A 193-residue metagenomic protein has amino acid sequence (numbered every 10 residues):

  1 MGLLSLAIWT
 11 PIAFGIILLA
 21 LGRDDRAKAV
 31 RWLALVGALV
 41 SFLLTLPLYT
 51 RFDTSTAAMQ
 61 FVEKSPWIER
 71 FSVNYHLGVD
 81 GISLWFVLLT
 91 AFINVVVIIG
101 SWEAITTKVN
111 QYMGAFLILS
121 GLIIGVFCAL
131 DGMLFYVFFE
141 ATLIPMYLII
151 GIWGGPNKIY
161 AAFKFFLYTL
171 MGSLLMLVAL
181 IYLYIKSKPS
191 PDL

Functional and structural regions predicted by a protein language model:
M1-G2, A13, E69-S72, S120-L122 (+1 more regions): Short hydrophobic "helix-edge" motifs at membrane interfaces and signal-peptide entry regions
M1-T10, V79-T90, G132-P145: Structural signature of hydrophobic alpha-helical transmembrane segments
G2-L3, I17-I99, E103-G114, P189: Transmembrane helix-loop-helix hairpins at membrane boundaries of multipass inner-membrane proteins
P11-I12, A38-S41, A91-N94, L119-I123 (+2 more regions): Residue-level recognition of pore/gate-forming positions within transmembrane alpha-helices of multi-pass
A13, W32, V79-G81, L89 (+3 more regions): Short glycine/serine/threonine-biased micro-segments
G15-A20, L46, V95-I99, G121-G125 (+2 more regions): Alpha-helical transmembrane segments of multipass membrane proteins
D24-A29, G114-I118, L122-L193: Alpha-helical multi-pass transmembrane bundles of energy-transducing inner-membrane proteins
